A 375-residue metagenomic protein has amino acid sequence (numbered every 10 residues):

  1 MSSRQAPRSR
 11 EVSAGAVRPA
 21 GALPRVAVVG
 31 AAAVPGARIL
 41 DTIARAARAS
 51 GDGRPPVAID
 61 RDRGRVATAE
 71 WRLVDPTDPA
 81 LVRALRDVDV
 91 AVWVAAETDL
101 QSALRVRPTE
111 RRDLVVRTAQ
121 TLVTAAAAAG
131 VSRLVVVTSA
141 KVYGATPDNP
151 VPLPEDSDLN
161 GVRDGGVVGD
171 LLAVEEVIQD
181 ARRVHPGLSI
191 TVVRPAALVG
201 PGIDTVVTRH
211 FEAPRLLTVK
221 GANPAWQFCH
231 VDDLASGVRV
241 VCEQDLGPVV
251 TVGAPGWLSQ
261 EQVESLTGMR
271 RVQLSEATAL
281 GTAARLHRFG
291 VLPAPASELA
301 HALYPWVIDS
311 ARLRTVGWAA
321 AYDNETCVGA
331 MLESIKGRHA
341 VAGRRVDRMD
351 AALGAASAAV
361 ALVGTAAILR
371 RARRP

Functional and structural regions predicted by a protein language model:
G21-A49: N-terminal Rossmann NAD(P)H-binding glycine-rich loop of SDR-like oxidoreductase domains
E70-T118, A125, A129: NAD(P)H-binding glycine-rich loop region in Rossmannoid oxidoreductase-like domains and their noncatalytic homologs
Q120-G166: Conserved Rossmann-fold NAD(P)-dependent oxidoreductase catalytic core, especially the SDR/UDP-sugar
V162-T191: Active-site Tyr-X1-5-Lys
A173, V206, V219-Q244, P248: Substrate-positioning beta->alpha
G237-A296, R338-V346, R370-R374: Mid/C-terminal beta-alpha module of Rossmann-like enzyme folds, strongest in SDR-family dehydrogenases/epimerases
A277-A319, D350-L353: A hydrophobic C-terminal alpha-helical subdomain
N324-P375: Amphipathic terminal alpha-helices
